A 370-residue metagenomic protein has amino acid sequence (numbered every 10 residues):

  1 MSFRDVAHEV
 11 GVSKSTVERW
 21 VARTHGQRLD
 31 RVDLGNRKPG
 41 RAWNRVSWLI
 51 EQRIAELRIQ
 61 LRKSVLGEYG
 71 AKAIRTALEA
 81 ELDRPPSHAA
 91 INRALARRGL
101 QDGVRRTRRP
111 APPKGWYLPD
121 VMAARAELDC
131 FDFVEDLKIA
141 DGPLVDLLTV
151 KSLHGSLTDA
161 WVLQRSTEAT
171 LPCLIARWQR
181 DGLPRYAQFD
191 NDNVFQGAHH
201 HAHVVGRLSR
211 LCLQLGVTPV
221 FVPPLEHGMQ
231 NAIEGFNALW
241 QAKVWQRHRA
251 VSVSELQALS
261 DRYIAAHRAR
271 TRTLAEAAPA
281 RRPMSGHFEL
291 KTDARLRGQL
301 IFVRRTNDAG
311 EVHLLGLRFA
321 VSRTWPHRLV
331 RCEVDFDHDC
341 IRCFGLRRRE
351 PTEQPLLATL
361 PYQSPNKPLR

Functional and structural regions predicted by a protein language model:
M1-H25: Double-stranded DNA-binding cores of transcription factors and transposases
V6-A7, V17-W20, I54, I74 (+11 more regions): Mobile genetic element proteins and their domesticated derivatives, centered on retroelements and DNA transposons
R28-L128, P279-H287: Basic, flexible linker segments flanking DNA-binding modules in nucleic acid-interacting mobile-element proteins
W48, R84-P85, L95-K151, L157 (+4 more regions): Mobile-element integrase/transposase regions, centering on the N-terminal DNA-binding/Zn-coordinating module
L61-S64, E81, W245-S254: Short, polar/flexible loop-turn hinges at active-site or ligand-entry regions and domain interfaces
L66, W161-L163, G197-A202: Short, solvent-exposed loop/turn segments at secondary-structure boundaries
F189-D190, F195-A242, V253-L256, D261: RNase H-like two-metal-ion nuclease catalytic core shared by retroviral integrases and related mobile-element nucleases
I264-R370: C-terminal, beta-rich DNA-binding module of retroviral/retroelements integrases
